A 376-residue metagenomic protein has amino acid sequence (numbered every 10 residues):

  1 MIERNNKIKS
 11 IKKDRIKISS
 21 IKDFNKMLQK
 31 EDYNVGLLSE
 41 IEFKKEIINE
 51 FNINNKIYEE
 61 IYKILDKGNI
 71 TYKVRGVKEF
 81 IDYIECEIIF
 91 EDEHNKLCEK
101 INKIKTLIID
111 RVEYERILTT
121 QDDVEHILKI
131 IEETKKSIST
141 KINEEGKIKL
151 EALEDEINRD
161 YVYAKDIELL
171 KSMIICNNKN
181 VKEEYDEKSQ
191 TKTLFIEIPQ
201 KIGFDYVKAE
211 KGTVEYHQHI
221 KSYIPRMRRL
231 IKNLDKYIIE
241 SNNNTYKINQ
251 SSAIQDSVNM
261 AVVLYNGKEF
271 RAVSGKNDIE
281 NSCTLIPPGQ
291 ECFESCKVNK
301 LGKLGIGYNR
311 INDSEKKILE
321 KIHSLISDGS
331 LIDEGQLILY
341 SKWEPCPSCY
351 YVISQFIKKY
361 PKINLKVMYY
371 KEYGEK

Functional and structural regions predicted by a protein language model:
M1-K376: Zinc-dependent deaminase catalytic domain
